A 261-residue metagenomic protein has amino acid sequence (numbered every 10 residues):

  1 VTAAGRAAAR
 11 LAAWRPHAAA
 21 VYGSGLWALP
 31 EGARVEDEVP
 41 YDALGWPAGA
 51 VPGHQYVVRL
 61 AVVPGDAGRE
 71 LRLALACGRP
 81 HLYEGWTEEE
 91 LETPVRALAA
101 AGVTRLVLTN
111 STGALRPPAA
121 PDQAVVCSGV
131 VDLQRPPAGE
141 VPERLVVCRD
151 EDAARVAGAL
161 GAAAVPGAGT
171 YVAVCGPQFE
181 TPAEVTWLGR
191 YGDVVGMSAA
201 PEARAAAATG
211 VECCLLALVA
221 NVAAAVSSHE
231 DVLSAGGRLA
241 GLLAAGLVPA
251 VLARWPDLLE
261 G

Functional and structural regions predicted by a protein language model:
V1-V147: Metabolite-binding pocket within alpha/beta catalytic cores that recognizes anionic/polar moieties
R10, R155-A164, L242, G246-R254: Generic non-transmembrane alpha-helical segments
L98-G102, G189, A207: Non-catalytic positions within long, well-ordered alpha-helices that form the structural scaffold/packing of enzyme
T104-R105, D193, E212: Short acidic/polar active-site loop segments enriched in Thr and Asp
V147-R190: Active-site rim beta-loop-alpha module in soluble metabolic enzymes
A173, V194-S198: Catalytic beta/alpha-barrel core
M197-S234: Zn-dependent metallopeptidase/amidohydrolase metal-coordination segment
A223-G261: His/Asp/Glu-rich mid-to-C-terminal helical/loop segments that flank catalytic regions of hydrolases
